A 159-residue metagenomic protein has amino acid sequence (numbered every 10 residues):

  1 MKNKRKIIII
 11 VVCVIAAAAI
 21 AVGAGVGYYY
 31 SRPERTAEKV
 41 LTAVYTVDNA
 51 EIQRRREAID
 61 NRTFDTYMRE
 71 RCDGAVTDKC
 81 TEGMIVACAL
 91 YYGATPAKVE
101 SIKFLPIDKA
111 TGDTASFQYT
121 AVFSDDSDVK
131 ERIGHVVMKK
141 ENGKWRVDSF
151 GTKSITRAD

Functional and structural regions predicted by a protein language model:
K2-I15, G23: N-terminal Sec-pathway targeting helices
A16-A19, A37-L41, K109-A115: Extended, non-catalytic scaffold segments that flank or surround catalytic motifs
A17-Y30: N-terminal type II signal-anchor transmembrane helix that functions as the membrane-insertion/stop-transfer segment
Y29-A94: Core segments of small alpha/beta cavity-forming domains
V40-V44, V99-F104, A115-A121, V136-M138 (+1 more regions): Hydrophobic beta-strand residues in large extracellular and virion-surface proteins
N49, A121-D125, K140-N142: Beta-strand elements of well-folded, non-transmembrane domains
I85-S127: Surface-exposed, charged secondary-structure patches
E131-D159: Short beta-strand edge/turn micro-motifs at domain boundaries
